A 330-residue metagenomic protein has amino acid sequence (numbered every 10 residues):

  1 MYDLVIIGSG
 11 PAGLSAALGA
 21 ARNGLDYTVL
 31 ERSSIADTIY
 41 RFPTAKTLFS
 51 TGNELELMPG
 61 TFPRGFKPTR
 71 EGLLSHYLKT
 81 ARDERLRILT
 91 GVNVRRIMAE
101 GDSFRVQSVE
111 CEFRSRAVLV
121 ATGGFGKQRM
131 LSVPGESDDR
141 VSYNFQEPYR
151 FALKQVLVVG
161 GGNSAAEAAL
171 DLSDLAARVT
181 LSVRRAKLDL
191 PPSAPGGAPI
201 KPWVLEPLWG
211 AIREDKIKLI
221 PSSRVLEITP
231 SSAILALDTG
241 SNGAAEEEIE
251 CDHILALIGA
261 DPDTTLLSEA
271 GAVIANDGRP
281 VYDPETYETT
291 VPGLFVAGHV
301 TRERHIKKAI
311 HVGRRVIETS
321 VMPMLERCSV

Functional and structural regions predicted by a protein language model:
M1-A12, K154-G162: Beta1/beta-strand and adjacent pyrophosphate-binding region of the FAD-binding site in flavoprotein oxidoreductases
V5-I7, E112-F125, L157-V159, E250-G259: Short hydrophobic core segments
G10-P11, S34, N163, T301: Residue-level detector of alpha-helix initiation sites
P11-L86, A169-I200, I274-D277: Beta1-alpha1 glycine-rich phosphate/pyrophosphate-binding loop at the start of Rossmann-like nucleotide-binding domains
S75, D83-V106, F113, A176-D277 (+1 more regions): A Rossmann-like FAD-binding core segment of flavoenzymes
E136-R150, A260-H305: FAD-site-proximal beta/loop scaffold in flavoenzymes
K154-A177: Rossmann-like NAD(P)H-binding beta-loop-alpha module
G196, A297-V330: A conserved FAD-binding loop/helix module that cradles the flavin
